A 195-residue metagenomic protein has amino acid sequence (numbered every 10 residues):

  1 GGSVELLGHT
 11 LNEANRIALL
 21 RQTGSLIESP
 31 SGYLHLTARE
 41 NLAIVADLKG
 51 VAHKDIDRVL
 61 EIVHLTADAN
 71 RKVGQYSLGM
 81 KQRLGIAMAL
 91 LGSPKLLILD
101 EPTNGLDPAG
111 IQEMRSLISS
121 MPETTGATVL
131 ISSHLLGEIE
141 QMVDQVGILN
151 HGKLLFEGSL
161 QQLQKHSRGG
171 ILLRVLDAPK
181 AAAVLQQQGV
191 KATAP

Functional and structural regions predicted by a protein language model:
G1-N12, A18-L19: Conserved ABC transporter NBD signature motif
A43, D47, H53-D68: Conserved ABC ATPase "signature" region
I86: Hydrophobic anchor residue at the start of the ABC signature
S93: Conserved catalytic motifs of ABC-family nucleotide-binding domains
L97-E101: Catalytic Walker B motif of ABC-type/P-loop ATPase nucleotide-binding domains
R115-P195: ABC transporter nucleotide-binding domain
